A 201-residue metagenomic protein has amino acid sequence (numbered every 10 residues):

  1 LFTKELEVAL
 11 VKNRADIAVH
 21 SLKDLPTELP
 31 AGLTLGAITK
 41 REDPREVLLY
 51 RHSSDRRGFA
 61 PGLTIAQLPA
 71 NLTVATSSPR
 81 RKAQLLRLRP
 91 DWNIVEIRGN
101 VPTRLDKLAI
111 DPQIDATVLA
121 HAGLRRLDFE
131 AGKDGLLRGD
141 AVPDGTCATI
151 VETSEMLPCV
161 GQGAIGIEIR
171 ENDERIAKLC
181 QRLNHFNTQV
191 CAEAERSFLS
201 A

Functional and structural regions predicted by a protein language model:
L1-K23, P30-T34, S200: N-terminal hydrophobic or amphipathic helices and topogenic motifs
T3, L22, E28, R87-A201: Small-molecule-sensing regulatory modules
N13, A70, P112: Structured loop/turn residues at beta-strand edges in well-structured enzyme cores
A15-V19, T73, D115-A116: Short, Asp-centered acidic motifs that coordinate Mg2+ and/or phosphate in catalytic or ligand-binding sites
L22-P26, A31-D91, C147-A148, S154: A conserved helix-loop-strand patch within extracytoplasmic ligand-binding domains of the periplasmic binding
